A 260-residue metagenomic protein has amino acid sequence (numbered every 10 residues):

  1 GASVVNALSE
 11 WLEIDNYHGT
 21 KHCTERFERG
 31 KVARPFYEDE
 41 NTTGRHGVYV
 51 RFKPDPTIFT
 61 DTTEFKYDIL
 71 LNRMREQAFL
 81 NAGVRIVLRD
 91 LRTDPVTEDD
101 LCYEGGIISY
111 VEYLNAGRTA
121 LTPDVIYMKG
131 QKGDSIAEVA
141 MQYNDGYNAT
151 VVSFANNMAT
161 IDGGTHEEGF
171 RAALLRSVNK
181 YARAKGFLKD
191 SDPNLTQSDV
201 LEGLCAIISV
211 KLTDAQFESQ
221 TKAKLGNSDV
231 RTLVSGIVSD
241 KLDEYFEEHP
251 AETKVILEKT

Functional and structural regions predicted by a protein language model:
S3-A7, W11-T260: GHKL-family ATPase ATP-binding module
